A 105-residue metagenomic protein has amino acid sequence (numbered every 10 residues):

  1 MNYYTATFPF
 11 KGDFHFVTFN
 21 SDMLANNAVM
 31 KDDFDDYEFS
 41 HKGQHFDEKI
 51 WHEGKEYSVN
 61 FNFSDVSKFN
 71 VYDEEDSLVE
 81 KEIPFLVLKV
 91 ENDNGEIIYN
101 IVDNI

Functional and structural regions predicted by a protein language model:
N2-P9: Short aromatic-glycine-(Arg/Gly/Cys) micro-motifs in beta-strand/loop hairpins
Y3, D22-A25: Short, intrinsically disordered, low-complexity terminal segments
F10-G12, D65: Beta-strand elements of well-folded, non-transmembrane domains
D13-N20: A short, exposed loop/beta-hairpin motif centered on an aromatic-Gly-Thr core
H15, Y57-V59, I98: Short, isolated positions in well-ordered beta-strands
L24-E91: Acidic, low-complexity, intrinsically disordered interaction modules
N94-I105: Mixed-charge, Lys/Arg-enriched low-complexity segments
